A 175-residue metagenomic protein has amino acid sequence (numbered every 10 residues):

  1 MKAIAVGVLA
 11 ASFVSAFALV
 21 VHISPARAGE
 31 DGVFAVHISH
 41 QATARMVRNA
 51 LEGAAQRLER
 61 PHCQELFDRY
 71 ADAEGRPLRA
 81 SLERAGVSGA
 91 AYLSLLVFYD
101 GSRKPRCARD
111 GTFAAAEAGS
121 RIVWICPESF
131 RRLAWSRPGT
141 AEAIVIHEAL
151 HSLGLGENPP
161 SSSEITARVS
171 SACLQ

Functional and structural regions predicted by a protein language model:
M1-I4: Positively charged n-region of N-terminal signal peptides that target proteins for export
G7-V20: Bacterial N-terminal signal peptides
L19-E142, S152-Q175: Predominantly extracellular/secreted Zn2+-dependent metalloproteases
V145: Substrate/cofactor-recognition hotspot
E148: Walker B catalytic acidic pair
